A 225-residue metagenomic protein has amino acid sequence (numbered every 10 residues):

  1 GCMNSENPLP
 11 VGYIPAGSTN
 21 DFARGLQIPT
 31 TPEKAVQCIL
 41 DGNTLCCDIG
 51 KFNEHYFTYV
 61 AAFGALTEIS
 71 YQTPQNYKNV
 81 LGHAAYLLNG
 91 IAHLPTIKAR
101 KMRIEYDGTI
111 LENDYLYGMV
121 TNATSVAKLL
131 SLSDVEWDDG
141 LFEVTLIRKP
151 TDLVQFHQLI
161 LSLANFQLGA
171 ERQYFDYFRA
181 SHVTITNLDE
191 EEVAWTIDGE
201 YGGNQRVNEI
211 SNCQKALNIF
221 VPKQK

Functional and structural regions predicted by a protein language model:
C2-M119: Catalytic core of DAGKc-family lipid kinases
N4, P74-Q75, D134-E136, I160-A164 (+1 more regions): Short, solvent-exposed amphipathic alpha-helical segments in soluble enzyme and RNA/protein-processing domains
I49-G50, V135, I185, I210: A structural signal for short hydrophobic beta-strand segments in well-ordered beta-sheet cores
A62, M119-S133, Y201: Glycine-rich phosphate/pyrophosphate-binding beta-alpha loops
T67-I69, E112-D114, V126-L129, D152-F156: Short acidic/glycine-rich loop or secondary-structure boundary segments that cap or lie
Y77-A85, L130, D134-V154: Gly/Ser/Thr-rich active-site loops/lids in small-molecule metabolic enzymes that frequently grip phosphoryl groups
K98-R100, D114-L116, D138-E143, R179-S181: A generic structural signal for short beta-strands and their flanking turns/coil linkers
Y106, I110-E112, L146-K225: ATP/nucleoside-binding phosphotransfer catalytic cores, i.e., glycine-rich phosphate-binding loops
